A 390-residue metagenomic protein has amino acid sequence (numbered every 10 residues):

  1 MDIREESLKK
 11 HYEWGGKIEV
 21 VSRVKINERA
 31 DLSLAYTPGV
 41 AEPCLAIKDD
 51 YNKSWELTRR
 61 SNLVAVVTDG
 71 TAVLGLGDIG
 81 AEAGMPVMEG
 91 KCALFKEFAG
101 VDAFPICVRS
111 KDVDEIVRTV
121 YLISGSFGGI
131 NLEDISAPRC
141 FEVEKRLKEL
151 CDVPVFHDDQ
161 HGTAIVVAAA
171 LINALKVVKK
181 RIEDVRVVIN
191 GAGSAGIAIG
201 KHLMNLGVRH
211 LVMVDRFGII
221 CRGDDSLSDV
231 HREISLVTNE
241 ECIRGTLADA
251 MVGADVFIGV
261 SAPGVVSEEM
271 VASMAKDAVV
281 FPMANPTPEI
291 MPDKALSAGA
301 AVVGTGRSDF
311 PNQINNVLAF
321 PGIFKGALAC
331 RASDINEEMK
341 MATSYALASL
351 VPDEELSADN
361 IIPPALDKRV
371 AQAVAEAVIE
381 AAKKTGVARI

Functional and structural regions predicted by a protein language model:
M1-V155, A375, A381, T385-R389: N-terminal ligand-binding/catalytic initiation module
Y12, W55-R60, K96-E97, L122-S124 (+8 more regions): Solvent-exposed alpha-helices and their adjacent loops that cap or buttress functional pockets in soluble metabolic
D69-T71, I79, V108-R109, D134-A137 (+5 more regions): Short, ordered loop/turn segments at secondary-structure junctions
L74, A81-A99, C151, H157 (+2 more regions): Glycine-rich phosphate/diphosphate-binding loop of Rossmann-like nucleotide-binding domains
P105, N131-D134, V155-D158, I189 (+5 more regions): General beta-strand structural signal in soluble alpha/beta enzymes
D158-D159, V178, P282-I390: Adenosine-phosphate binding glycine-rich loop
R232-V302, R307-D309: Rossmann-like adenosine-cofactor binding region
